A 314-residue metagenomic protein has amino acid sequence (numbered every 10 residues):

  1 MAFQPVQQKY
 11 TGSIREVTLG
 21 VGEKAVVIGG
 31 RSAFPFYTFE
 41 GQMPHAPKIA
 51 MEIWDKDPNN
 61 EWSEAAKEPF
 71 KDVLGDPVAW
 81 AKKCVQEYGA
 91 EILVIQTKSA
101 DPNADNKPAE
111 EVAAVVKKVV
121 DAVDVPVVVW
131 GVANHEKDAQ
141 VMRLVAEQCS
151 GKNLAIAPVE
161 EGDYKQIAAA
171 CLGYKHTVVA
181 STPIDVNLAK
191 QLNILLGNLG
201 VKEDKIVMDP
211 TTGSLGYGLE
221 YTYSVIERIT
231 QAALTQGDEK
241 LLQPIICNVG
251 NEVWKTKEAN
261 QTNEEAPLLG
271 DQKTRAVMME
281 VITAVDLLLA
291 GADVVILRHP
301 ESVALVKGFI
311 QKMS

Functional and structural regions predicted by a protein language model:
M1-K71: N-terminal amphipathic alpha-helix/helix-capping segment at the start of soluble metabolic enzymes
P47-I53, E91-I95, V127-G131, K152-P158 (+4 more regions): Hydrophobic faces of well-ordered beta-strands that scaffold small-molecule active sites in alpha/beta enzyme cores
K48-A79, A104-K107, G131-H135, A157-P158 (+2 more regions): Active-site mouth loops of central-metabolism enzymes
N60-A65, G89-V119, V123, V129-E136 (+1 more regions): Glycine-rich, proline-tolerant flexible connector loops at the mouths of alpha/beta enzymes
D72-K98: Catalytic domains of carbohydrate-active enzymes, especially glycoside hydrolases
V85-Y88, K117-A122, R143-S150, I167-Y174 (+1 more regions): Acidic (Asp/Glu)-rich catalytic clusters
V129, A139-M142, E147-E160, Y164-A170 (+1 more regions): Phosphate/pyrophosphate-binding betaalpha-module
G162-F309: Catalytic alpha/beta core domains of metabolic enzymes, predominantly
